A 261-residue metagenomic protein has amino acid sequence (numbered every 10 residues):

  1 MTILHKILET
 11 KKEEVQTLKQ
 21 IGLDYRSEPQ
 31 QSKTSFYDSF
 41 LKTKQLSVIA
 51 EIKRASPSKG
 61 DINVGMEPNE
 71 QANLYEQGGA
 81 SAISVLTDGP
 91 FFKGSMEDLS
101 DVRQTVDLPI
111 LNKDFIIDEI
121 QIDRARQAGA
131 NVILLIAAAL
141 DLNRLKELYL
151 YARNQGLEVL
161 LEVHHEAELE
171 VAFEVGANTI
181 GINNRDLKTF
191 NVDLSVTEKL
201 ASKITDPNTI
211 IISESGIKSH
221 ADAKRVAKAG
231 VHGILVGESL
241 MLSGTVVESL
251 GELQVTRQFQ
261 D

Functional and structural regions predicted by a protein language model:
M1-I110, I117, V159-G176, K188 (+5 more regions): Conserved N-terminal beta1-alpha1 strand-loop-helix module at the mouth
Y37, L41, E76, L99-Q104 (+6 more regions): Surface-exposed amphipathic alpha-helices with a cationic face
G79, T105-L108, Q127-I133, R153-L157 (+4 more regions): Glycine-enriched alpha-helix->loop->beta-strand junction motifs that scaffold or abut catalytic
L108-Q121, I133-I136, E147-L148: Glycine- and Gly-Pro-enriched alpha-helical subdomains that act as flexible, kink-prone "lid/hinge" or packing modules
I117-G129, H165-V175, S213, I217-V236: Catalytic cores of alpha/beta
R124-R144, G181-T189, V231-S249: Glycine-rich phosphate-binding active-site loops on the catalytic face of alpha/beta enzymes
T179-K188, D193-D222, A227, I234: Catalytic-face loop-and-helix region of soluble metabolic enzyme cores
